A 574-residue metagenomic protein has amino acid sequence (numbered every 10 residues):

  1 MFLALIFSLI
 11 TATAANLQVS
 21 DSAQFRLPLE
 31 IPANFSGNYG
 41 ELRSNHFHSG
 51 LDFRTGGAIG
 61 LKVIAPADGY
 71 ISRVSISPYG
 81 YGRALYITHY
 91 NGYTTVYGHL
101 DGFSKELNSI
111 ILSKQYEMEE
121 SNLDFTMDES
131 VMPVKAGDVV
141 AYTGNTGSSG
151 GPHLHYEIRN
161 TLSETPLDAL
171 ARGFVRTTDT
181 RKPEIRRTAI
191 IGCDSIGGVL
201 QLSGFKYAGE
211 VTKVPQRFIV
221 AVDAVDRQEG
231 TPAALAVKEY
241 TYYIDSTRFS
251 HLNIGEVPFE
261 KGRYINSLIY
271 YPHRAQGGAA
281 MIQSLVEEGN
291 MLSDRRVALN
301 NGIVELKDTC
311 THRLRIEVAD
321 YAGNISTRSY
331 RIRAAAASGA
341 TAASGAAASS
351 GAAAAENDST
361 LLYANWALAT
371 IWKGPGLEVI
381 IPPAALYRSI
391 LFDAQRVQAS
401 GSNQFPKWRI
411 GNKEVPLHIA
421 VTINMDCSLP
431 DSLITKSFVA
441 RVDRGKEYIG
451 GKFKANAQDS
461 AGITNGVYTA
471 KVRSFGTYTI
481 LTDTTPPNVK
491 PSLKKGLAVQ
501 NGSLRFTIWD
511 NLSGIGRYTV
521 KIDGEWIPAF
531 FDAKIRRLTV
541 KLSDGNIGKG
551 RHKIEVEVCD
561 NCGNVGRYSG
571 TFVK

Functional and structural regions predicted by a protein language model:
A12-T94, D101-E106, S121-S130, K135-A136 (+2 more regions): Surface-exposed, glycine-biased beta-strand/turn segments
K105, K135, T178, I191-A336 (+1 more regions): Long, low-complexity serine/threonine/glycine- and acidic-rich segments characteristic of extracellular
Y156-T177, R331-A334, I463-T484: Short, structured interface segments
K182-R187, P486-S492: Proline-enriched interdomain boundary motifs that mark the N-terminal boundary and often initiate the first structured
E210-P215, E414-P416, K495-N501: Short, solvent-exposed loop/linker segments at the N-terminal edge of repeated beta-sheet extracellular domains
A221-V225, N424-S428, S503-N511: Short edge beta-strand/loop segments characteristic of extracellular beta-sandwich folds
E356-D358, Y363-W366, F392-A440: Proteolytic processing hotspots in large secreted/extracellular or virion-associated proteins and select intracellular
K413-Y478, R517-T519, W526-I527: Proteolytic-maturation and junctional protease-sensitive modules
